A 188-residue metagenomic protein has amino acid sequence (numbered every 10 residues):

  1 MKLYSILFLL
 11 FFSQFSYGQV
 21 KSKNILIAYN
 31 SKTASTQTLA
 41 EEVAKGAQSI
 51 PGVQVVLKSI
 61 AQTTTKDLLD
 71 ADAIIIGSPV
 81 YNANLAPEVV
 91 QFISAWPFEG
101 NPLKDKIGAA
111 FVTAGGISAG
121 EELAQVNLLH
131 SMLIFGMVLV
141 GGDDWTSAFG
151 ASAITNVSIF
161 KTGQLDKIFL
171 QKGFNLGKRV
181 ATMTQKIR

Functional and structural regions predicted by a protein language model:
Y4-F12: Sec-dependent N-terminal signal peptides
S22-K23, K106: Nucleotide donor/acceptor-binding cores
K23-A47: N-terminal beta1-alpha1 ligand-phosphate binding loop
V53-Q62: A short beta-strand-loop structural module common to alpha/beta enzyme folds
A61-D144: Helix-loop-strand module that forms the ligand-binding subsite of alpha/beta enzymes
G142-R188: Glycine-rich phosphate/pyrophosphate-binding loop and the adjoining helix
